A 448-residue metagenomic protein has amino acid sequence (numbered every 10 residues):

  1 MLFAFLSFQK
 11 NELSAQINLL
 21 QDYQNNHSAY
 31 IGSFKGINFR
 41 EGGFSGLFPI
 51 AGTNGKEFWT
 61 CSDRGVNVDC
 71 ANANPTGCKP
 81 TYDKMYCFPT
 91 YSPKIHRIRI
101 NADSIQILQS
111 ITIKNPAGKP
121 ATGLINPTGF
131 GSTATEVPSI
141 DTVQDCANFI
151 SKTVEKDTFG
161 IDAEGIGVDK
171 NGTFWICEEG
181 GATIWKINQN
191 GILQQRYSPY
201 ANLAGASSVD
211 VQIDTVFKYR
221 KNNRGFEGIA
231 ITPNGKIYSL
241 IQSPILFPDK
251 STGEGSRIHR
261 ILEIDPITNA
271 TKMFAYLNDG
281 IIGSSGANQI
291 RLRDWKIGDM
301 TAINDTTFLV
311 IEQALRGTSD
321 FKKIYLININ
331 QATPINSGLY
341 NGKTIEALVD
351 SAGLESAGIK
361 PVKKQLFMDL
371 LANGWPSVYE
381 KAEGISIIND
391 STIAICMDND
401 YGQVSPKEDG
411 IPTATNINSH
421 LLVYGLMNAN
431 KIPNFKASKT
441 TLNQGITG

Functional and structural regions predicted by a protein language model:
M1-Q16: Bacterial Sec-dependent N-terminal signal peptides
L13-T447: Sequence/structural signature of beta-propeller domains
